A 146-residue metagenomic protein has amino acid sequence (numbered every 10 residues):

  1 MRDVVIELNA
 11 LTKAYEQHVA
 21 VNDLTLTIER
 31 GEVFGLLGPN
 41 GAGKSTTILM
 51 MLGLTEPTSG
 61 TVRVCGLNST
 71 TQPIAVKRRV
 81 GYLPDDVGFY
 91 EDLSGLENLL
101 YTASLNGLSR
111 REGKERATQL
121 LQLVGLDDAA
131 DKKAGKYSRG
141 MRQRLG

Functional and structural regions predicted by a protein language model:
H18-V19, I74: Short coil-to-beta microelement around the adenine-binding A-loop and adjacent beta1/P-loop entry of ABC ATPase
G35, L49, R142-G146: ABC ATPase nucleotide-binding domain "signature" region
P39-G43: Walker A (P-loop) phosphate-binding loop of ABC-type ATPase nucleotide-binding domains
L52: Helix-to-loop junction immediately C-terminal to a conserved catalytic motif
G60-T71, A75-V76: Conserved ABC transporter NBD signature motif
L100, S104, R111-A129: Conserved ABC ATPase "signature" region
